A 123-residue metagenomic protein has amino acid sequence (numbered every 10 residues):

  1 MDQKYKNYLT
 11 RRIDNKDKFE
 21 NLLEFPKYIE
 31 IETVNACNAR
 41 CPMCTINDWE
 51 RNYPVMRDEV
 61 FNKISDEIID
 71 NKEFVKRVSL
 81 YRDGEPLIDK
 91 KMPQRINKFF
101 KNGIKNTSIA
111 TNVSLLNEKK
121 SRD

Functional and structural regions predicted by a protein language model:
D2-R122: Conserved alpha-helical substructure of the radical SAM core
